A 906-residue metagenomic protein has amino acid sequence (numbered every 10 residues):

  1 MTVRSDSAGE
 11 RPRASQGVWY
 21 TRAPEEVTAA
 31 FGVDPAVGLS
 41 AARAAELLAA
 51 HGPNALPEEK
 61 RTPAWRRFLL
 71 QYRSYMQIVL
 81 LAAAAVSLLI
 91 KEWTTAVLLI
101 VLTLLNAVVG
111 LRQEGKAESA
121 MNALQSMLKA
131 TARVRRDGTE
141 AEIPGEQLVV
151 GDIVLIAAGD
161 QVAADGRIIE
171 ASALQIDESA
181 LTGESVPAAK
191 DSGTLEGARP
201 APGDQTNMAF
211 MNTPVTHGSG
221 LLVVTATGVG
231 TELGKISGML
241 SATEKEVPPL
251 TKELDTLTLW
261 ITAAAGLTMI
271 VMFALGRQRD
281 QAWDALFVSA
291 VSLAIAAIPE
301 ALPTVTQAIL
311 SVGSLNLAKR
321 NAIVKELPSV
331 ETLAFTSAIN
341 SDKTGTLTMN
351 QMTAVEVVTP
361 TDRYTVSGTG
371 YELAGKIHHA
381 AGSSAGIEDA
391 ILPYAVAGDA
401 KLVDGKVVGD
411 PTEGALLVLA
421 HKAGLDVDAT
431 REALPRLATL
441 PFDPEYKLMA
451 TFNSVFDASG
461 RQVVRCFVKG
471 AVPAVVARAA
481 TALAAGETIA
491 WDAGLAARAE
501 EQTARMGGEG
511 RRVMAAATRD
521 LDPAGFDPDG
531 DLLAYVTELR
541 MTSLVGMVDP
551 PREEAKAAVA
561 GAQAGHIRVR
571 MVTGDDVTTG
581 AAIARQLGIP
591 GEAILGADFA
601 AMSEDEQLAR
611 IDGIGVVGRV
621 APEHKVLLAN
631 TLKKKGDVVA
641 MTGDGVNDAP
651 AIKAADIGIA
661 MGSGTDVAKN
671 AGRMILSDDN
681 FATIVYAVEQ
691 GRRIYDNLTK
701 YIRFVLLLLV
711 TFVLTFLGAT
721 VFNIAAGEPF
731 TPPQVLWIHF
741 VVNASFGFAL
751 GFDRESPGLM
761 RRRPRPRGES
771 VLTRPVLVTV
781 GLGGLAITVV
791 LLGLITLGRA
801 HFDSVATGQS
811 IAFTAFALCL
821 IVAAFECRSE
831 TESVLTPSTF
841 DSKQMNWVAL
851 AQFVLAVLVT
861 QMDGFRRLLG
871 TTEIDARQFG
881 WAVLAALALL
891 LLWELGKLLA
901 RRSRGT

Functional and structural regions predicted by a protein language model:
M1-R761, E830-T906: Conserved cytosolic headpiece of P-type ATPases
I270, L707, G781-V789: Alpha-helical bilayer-embedded segments of polytopic membrane proteins, i.e., transmembrane/intramembrane helices
G398, G636, V688, R692 (+2 more regions): Alpha-helix capping/termination and helix-coil
T720-T731, I795-G808: Helix-coil boundary and interhelical linker segments in multi-pass alpha-helical membrane proteins
T731-I738, V805-A815: Loop-to-helix transition at the N-terminal end of transmembrane alpha-helices
V741-V742, A786-I787, S810-F825: Generic alpha-helical transmembrane segments
P766-L785, V805-I811: Membrane-water interface at loop-to-transmembrane-helix junctions
L785-A800, A856-G870: Alpha-helical transmembrane segments and their membrane-interface junctions in multi-pass membrane proteins
